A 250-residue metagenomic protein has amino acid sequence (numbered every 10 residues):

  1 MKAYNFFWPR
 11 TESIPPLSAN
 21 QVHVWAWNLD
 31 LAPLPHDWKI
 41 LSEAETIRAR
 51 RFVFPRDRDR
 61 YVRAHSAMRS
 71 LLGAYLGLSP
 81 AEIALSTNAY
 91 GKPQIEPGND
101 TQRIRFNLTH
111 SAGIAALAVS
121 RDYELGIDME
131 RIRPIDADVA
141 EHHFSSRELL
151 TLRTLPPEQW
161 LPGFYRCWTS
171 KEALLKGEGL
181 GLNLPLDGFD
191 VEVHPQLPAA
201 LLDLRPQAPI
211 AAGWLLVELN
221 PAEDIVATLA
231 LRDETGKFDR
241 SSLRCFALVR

Functional and structural regions predicted by a protein language model:
M1-R250: Core catalytic alpha/beta fold that binds nucleotide/phospho-ligands
